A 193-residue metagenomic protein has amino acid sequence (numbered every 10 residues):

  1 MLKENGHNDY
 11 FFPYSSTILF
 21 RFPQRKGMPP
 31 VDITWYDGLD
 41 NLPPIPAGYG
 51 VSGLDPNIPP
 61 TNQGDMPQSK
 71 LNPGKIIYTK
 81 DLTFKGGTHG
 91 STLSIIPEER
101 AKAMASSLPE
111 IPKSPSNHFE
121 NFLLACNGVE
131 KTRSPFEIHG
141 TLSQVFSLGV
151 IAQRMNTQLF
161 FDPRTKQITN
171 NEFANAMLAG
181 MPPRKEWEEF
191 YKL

Functional and structural regions predicted by a protein language model:
M1-K131, Q144-V150, R154-R164, I168-A174 (+2 more regions): Glycine-rich, aromatic-lined ligand/substrate-binding cores of catalytic and carbohydrate-binding domains
S134-I138: All-alpha amphipathic helical-bundle segments outside canonical DNA-binding/catalytic cores that form hydrophobic
T141: Aromatic sugar-binding interfaces of carbohydrate-active proteins
